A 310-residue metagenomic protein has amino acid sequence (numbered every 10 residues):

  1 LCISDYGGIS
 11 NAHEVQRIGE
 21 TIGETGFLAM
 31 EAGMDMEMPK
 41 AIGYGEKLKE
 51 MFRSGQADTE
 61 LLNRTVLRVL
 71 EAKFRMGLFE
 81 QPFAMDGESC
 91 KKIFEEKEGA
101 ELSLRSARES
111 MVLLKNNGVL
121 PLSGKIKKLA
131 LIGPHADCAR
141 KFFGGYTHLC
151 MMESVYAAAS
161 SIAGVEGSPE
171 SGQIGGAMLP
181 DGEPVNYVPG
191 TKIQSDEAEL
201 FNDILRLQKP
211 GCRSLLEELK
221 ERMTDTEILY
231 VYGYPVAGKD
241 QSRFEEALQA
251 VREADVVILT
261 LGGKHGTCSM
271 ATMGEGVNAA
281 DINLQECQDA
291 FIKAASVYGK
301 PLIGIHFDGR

Functional and structural regions predicted by a protein language model:
L1, Q16-A32, L67: Catalytic-core region of carbohydrate-active enzymes that cleave or remodel glycosidic bonds
I3-Y6, S10-H13, I18-G19, Y44-T59 (+3 more regions): C-terminal non-catalytic regions of proteins with extracellular/luminal or membrane-system context
G26-F27, L61-L70, L104: Short, well-structured alpha-helical segments that form the helix of a local strand-helix-strand
M30-K40, Y44: Mobile "lid/hinge" segments at catalytic clefts and subdomain interfaces of large enzymes
M36, D58-T59, E80: Residue-level detector of short coil/turn "hinge" positions at structural boundaries
G45-E46, L67, E71-K92: Conserved, charged catalytic cores of large soluble enzymes
